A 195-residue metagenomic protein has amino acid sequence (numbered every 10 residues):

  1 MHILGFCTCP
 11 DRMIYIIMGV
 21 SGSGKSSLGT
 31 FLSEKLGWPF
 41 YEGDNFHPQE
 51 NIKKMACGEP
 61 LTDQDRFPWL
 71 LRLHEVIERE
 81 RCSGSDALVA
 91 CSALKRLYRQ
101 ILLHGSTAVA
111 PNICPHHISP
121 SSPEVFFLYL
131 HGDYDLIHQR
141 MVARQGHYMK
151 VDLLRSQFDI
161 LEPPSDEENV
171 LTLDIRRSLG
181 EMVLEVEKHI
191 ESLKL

Functional and structural regions predicted by a protein language model:
H2-P10, F31, K35, F126 (+2 more regions): NTP-dependent small-molecule kinase module
I14: Walker A (P-loop) ATP-phosphate-binding motif of ABC ATPase nucleotide-binding domains
I17: Hydrophobic anchor at the beta1->P-loop junction of P-loop NTPases
V20: P-loop (Walker A) phosphate-binding loop of NTP-binding proteins
S23, T30-E78: Conserved substrate/cofactor phosphate-moiety recognition/catalytic segment in nucleotide-dependent phosphotransferases
F46-H47, A93-K95, H131-L136, S178-L179: Conserved nucleotide-binding/hydrolysis micro-motifs of P-loop NTPases
K54, E59, S106-P164, E187: A glycine- and Lys/Arg-enriched "phosphate-lid" helix/loop adjacent to the NTP-binding pocket of small-molecule kinases
Q64-S121, L130: Glycine-rich phosphate-binding loop used to anchor ATP phosphates in small-molecule kinases, encompassing both
